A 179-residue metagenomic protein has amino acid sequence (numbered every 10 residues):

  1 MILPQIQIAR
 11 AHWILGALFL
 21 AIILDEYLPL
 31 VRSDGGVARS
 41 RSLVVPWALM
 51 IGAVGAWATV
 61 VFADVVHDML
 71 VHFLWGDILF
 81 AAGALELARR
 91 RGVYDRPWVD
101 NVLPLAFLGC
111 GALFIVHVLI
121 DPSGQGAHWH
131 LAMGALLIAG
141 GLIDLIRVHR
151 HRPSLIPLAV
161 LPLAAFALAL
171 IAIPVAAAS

Functional and structural regions predicted by a protein language model:
I2-A17, H72: Hydrophobic transmembrane alpha-helical segments in integral membrane proteins
I6, V61-H67, V93-D95, V118-Q125: Membrane-interface helix caps and helix-loop-helix hairpins in membrane proteins
I14-E26, L49, L74-A88, A132-L145 (+1 more regions): Hydrophobic cores of alpha-helical transmembrane segments in multi-pass inner/ER membrane proteins, independent
L24-G36, D64, A84-W98, P122 (+1 more regions): Cytoplasmic membrane-interface regions of multi-pass membrane proteins
S33-L49, D95-A106, H151-L161: Membrane-interfacial loop-to-transmembrane alpha-helix junctions, especially the N-terminal start
P46-V61: A generic, lipid-embedded transmembrane alpha helix
D100-H117, G126-I146, L158-L170: Alpha-helical membrane segments in multi-pass integral membrane proteins
L170-S179: Juxtamembrane boundary at the C-terminal end of a transmembrane helix
